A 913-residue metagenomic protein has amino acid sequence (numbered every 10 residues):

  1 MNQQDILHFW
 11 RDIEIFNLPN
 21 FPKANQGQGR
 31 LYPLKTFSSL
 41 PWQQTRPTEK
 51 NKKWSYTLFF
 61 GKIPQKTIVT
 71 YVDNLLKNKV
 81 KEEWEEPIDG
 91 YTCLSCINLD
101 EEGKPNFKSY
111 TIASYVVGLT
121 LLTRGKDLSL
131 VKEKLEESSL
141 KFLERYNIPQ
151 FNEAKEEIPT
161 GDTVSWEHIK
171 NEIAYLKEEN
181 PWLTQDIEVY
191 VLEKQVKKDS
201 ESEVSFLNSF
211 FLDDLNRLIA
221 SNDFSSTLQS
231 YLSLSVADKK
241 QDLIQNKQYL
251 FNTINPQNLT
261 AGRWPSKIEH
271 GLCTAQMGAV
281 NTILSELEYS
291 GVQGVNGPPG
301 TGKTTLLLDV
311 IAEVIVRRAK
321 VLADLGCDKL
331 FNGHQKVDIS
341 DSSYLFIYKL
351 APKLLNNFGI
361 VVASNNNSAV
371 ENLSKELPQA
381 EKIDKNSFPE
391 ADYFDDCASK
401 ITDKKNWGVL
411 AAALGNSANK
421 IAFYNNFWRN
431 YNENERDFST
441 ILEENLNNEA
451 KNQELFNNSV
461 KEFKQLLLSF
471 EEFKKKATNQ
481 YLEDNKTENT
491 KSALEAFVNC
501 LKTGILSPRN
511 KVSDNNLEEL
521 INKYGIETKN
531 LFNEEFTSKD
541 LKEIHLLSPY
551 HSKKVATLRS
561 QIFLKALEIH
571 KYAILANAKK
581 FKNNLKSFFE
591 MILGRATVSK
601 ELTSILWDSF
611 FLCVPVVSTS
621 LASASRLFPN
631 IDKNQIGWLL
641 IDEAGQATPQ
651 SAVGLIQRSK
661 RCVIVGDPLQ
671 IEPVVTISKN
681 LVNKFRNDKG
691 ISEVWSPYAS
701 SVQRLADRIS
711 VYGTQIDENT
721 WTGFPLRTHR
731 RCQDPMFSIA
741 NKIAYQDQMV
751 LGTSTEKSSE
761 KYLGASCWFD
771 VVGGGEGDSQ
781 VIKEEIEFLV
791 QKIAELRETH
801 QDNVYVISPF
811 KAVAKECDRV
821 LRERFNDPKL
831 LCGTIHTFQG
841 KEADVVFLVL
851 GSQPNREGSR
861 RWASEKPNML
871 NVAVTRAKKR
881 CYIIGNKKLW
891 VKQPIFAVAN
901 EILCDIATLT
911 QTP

Functional and structural regions predicted by a protein language model:
M1-P265, E535: N-terminal accessory nucleic-acid engagement/regulatory domains that precede and modulate ATP-driven motor cores
M1-R124, F388-V555: Charged C-terminal transducer/switch regions of large nucleotide-driven machines
L215-G271, L506-Q635: Conserved helicase NTPase catalytic core signature
K267-E269, C273-N430, G594-A744: ASCE P-loop NTPase helicase motor core
N367-V370, A699, R730-Q733, I786 (+2 more regions): Amphipathic alpha-helical transducer elements in NTP-driven molecular machines
S678-F724, N741, L821-E823, N855-P913: Helicase C-terminal subdomain and adjacent C-terminal extension
I743-V820: Conserved helicase/translocase motor-coupling segment
E798-T875, K887-V891, A907-T910: Conserved helicase C-terminal RecA-like lobe
